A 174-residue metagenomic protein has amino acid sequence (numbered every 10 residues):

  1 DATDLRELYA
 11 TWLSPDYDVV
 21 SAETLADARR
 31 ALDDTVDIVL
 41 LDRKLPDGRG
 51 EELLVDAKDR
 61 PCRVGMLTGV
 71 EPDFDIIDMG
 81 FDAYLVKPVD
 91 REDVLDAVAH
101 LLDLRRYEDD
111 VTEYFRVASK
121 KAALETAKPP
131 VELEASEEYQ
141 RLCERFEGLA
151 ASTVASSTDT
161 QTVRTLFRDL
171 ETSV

Functional and structural regions predicted by a protein language model:
D16-T24, A31: Short hydrophobic/Thr-rich beta-strand motif most characteristic of the beta2 strand and flanking loop of CheY-like
T24, R49-E52: Acidic catalytic/metal-coordinating carboxylates
V39, Y84-P88: Two-component signal transduction core modules
D42-K44: Active-site residues of response regulator receiver
E52, V70-Y84, E92: Alpha4 helix (beta4-alpha4-beta5 surface) of REC/receiver domains from two-component response regulators
A57-P72, L85: A short, hydrophobic beta-strand element within the central beta-sheet of small alpha/beta folds
V94-E108: Receiver (REC) domain switch/output surface
Y107-V174: C-terminal output/effector regions of signal-responsive regulators
